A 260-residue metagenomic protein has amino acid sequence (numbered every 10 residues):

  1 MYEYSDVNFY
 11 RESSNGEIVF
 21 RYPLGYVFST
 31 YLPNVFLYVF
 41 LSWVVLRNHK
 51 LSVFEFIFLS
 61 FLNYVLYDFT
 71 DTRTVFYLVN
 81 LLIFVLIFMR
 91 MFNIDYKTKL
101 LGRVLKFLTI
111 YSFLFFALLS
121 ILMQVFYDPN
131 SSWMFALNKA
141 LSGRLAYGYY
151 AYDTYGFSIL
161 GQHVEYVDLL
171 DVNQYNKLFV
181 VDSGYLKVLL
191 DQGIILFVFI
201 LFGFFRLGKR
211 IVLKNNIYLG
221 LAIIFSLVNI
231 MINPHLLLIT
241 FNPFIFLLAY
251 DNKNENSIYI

Functional and structural regions predicted by a protein language model:
M1-S132, Y150-G156, Q174-Y259: Hydrophobic transmembrane helix bundles of membrane-integrated enzymes that assemble and modify cell-envelope
F135-G148, I159-V167, N176-Y185: Extracytoplasmic catalytic/substrate-binding loops of multi-pass membrane glycan-assembly enzymes
L170-V172: Serine/threonine-rich, low-complexity intrinsically disordered regions
